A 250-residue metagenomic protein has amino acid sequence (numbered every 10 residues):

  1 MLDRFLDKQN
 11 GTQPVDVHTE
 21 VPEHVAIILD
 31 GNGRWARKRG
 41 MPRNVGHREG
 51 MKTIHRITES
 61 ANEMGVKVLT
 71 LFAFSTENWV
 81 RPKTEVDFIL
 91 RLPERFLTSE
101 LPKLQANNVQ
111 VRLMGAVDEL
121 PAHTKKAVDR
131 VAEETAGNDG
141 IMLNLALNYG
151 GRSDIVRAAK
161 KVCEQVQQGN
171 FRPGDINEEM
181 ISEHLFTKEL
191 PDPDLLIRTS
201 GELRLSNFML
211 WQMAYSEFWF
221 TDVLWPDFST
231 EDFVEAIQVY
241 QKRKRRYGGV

Functional and structural regions predicted by a protein language model:
M1-V250: Flexible, compositionally biased loop and terminal segments
